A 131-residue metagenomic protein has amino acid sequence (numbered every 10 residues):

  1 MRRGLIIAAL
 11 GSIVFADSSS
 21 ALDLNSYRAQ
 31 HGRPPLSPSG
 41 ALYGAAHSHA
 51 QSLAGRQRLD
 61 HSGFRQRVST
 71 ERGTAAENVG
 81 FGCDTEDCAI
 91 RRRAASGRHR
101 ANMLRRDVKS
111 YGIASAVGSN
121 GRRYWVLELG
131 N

Functional and structural regions predicted by a protein language model:
R3-G4, A29, A50, R100-A101: Hydrophobic alpha-helical segments, especially transmembrane helices and their immediate juxtamembrane helical caps
G4-I13: Sec-dependent N-terminal signal peptides
F15-R56: A short alpha-helix/helix-coil micro-patch that ends at or immediately precedes a cysteine
N25, Q66, R100: Short glycine-/small-residue-rich flexible loop motifs, especially phosphate/cofactor-binding loops
A41-A89, M103-R105: Short, surface-exposed glycine/acidic/tryptophan-bearing loops
C83-N131: Disulfide-stabilized extracellular recognition modules
